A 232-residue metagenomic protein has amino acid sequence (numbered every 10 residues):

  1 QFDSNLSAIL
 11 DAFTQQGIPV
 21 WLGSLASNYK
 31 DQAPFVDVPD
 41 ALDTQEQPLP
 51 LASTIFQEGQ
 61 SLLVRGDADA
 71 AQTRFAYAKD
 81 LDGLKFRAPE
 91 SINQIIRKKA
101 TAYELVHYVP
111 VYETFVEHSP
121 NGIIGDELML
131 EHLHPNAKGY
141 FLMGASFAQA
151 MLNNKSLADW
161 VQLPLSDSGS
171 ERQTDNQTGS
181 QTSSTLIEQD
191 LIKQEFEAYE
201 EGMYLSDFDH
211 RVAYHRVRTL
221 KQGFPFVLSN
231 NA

Functional and structural regions predicted by a protein language model:
Q1-A232: Extracellular glycan-modifying ectodomains
